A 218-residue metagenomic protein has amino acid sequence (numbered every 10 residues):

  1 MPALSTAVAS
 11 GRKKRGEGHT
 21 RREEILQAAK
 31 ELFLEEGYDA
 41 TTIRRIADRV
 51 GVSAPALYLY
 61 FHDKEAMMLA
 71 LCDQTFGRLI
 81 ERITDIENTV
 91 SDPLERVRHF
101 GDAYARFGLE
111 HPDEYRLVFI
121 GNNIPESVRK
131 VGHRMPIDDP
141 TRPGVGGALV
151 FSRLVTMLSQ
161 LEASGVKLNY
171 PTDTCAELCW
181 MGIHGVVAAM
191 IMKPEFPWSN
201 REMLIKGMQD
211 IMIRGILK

Functional and structural regions predicted by a protein language model:
M1-T20, E31: N-terminal intrinsically disordered/low-complexity leader segments
E24, A28, L32-A66, A70: Helix-turn-helix
I25-F33, T75, L79, Y104: Short hydrophobic clusters on alpha-helical segments that form packing/core surfaces in small helical domains
L32, I86, F107, M157 (+2 more regions): Short alpha-helical functional segments enriched in proximate histidine and acidic residues
E35-D39, V90, H111, S164: Short coil/turn segments at alpha/beta junctions that flank glycine-rich nucleotide-binding fingerprints
A70, T84-E114, G146, T172 (+1 more regions): Hydrophobic alpha-helical connector segments
L71-H99, R129-G132, I137-D139, L154: Amphipathic alpha-helical linker/stalk segments
Y115-R116, K130-V131, P136-G144, F151 (+1 more regions): Hydrophobic/aromatic-rich alpha-helical bundle segments in the mid-to-C-terminal region
